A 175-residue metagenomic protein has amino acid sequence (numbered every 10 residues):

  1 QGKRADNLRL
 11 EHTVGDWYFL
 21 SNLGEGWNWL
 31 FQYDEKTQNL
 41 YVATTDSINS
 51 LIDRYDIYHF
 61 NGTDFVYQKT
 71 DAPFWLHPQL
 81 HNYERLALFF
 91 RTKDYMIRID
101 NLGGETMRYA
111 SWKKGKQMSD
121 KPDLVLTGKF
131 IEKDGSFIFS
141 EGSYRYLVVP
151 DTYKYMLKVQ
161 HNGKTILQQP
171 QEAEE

Functional and structural regions predicted by a protein language model:
G2-F74, L124-S143: Short aromatic loop motif centered on NTY/YTY
R9, E84-S140: Central antiparallel beta-sheet cores of small beta-barrel/beta-sandwich binding domains
L10, I57, E105-G115, Y153-N162: Short polybasic amphipathic segments
D46-L51, Y55-H59, Y146-Q169: Short, exposed beta-strand-loop hairpins at the edges of beta-sheets in extracellular/periplasmic proteins
D64, D71-L76, Q117-G128, N162-E175: Edge beta-strand at a domain terminus
P73-L88: N-terminal low-complexity, Pro/Thr/Ser-rich intrinsically disordered segments that act as propeptides or flexible
H81, Q117, G128-F130, V149-P150 (+1 more regions): Acidic/polar low-complexity segments and flexible, solvent-exposed patches
F137-Y153, E175: Structural preference for beta-rich elements and adjacent junctions enriched in aromatics
